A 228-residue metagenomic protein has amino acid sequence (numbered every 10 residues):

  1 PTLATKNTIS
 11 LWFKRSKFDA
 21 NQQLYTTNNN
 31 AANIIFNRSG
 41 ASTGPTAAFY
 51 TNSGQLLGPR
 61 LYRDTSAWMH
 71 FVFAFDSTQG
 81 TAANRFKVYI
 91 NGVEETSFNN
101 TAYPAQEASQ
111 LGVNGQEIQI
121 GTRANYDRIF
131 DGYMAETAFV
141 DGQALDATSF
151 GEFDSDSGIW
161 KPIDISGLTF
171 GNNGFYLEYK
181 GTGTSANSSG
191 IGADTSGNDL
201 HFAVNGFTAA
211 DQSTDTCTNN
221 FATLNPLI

Functional and structural regions predicted by a protein language model:
P1-A47, Q79-A82, L145-T148: Extracellular glycan-recognition modules
P1-K6, Q55-R63, R123-Y126, K161-L168: Short surface loop/edge beta-strand patches of beta-sandwich-type extracellular domains that form ligand-contact sites
I9-K17, F71-F73, I120, M134-F139 (+2 more regions): Short hydrophobic/aromatic patches on beta-strands that form ligand-binding or substrate-lining surfaces
A48-H70: Short, aromatic/His-centered strand-loop micro-motif at the edge of beta-sheets
Q55-L57, Q110-M134: Extracellular glycan-interaction patches encoded by glycine-rich segments
S66-S77, V88: Short tryptophan-centered beta-strand motifs in secreted/extracellular beta-sheet-rich domains of glycan-recognition
G80-A82, K87, T96-A102, Y133-N198 (+1 more regions): Extended recognition patches within non-cytosolic domains
T96-I118: Predominantly extracellular beta-rich ligand-binding scaffolds that present long acidic/polar faces for carbohydrate
